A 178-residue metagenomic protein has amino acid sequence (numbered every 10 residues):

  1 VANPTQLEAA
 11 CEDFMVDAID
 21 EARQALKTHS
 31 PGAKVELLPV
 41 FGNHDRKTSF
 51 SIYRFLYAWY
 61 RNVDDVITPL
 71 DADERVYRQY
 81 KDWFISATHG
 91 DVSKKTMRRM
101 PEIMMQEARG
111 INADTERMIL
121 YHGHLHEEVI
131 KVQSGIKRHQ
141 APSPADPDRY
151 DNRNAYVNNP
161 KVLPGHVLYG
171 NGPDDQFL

Functional and structural regions predicted by a protein language model:
V1-L70: Core catalytic region of metal-dependent phosphoesterases/phosphodiesterases, especially metallo-beta-lactamase-like
T48-F50, Y77-K81: Short, solvent-exposed polar/charged micro-motifs at secondary-structure junctions
L56-A58, N62-E74, K81-L178: Conserved beta-sheet core of the metallophosphoesterase superfamily
